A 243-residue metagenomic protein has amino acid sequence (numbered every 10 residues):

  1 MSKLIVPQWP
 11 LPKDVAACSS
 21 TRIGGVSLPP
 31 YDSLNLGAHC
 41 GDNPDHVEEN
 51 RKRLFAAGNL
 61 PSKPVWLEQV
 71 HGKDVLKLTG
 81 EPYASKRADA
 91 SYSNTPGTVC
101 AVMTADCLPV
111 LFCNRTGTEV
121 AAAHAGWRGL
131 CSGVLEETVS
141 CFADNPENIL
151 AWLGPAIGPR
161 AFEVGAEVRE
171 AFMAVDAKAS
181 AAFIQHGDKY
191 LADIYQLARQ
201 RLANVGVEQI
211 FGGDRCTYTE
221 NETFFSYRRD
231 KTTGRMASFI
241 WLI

Functional and structural regions predicted by a protein language model:
M1-I243: Active-site microenvironment for binding and transforming phosphate-containing groups
